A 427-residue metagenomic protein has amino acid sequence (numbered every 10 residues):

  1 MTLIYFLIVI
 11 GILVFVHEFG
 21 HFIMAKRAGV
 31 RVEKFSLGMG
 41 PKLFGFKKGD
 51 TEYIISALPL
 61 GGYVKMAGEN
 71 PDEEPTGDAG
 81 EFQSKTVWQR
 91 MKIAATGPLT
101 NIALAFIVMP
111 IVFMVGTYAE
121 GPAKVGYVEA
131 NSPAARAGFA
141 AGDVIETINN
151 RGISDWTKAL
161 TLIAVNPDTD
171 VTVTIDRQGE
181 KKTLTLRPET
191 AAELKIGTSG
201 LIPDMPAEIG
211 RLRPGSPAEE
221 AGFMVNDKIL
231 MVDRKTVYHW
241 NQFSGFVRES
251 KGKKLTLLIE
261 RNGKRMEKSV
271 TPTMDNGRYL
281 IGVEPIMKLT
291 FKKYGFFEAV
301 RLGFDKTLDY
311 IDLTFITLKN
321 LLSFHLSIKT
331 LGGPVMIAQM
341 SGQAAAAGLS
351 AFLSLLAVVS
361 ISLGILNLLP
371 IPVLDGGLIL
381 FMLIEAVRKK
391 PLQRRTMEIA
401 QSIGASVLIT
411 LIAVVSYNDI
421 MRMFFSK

Functional and structural regions predicted by a protein language model:
I10-V14, K65, N101, V359-N367 (+1 more regions): Alpha-helical transmembrane segments of multi-pass membrane proteins
V14-K26, G97: Active-site recognition of the HExxH zinc-binding catalytic motif
H17, I55, G97, N367 (+2 more regions): Divalent metal-coordination and catalytic microenvironments
K26-F106, D176, L186, D204 (+4 more regions): Membrane-embedded helix-turn/re-entrant segments that form the catalytic/gating core of multi-pass membrane enzymes
E69-D72, G80-K85, G126-E189: Juxtamembrane extramembrane loops of integral membrane proteins
G80-E81, K85-W88, G197-E220, V225-M231 (+3 more regions): Functional transmembrane alpha-helices
V87-Y127, G364, L374: Hydrophobic transmembrane alpha-helical segments that form the core helix bundle of multi-pass membrane enzymes
V112-T147, R151-S154, E193-M231, K235-Y238: PDZ/PDZ-like domain segments forming the peptide/carboxylate-binding groove, activating on the N-terminal beta-strands
